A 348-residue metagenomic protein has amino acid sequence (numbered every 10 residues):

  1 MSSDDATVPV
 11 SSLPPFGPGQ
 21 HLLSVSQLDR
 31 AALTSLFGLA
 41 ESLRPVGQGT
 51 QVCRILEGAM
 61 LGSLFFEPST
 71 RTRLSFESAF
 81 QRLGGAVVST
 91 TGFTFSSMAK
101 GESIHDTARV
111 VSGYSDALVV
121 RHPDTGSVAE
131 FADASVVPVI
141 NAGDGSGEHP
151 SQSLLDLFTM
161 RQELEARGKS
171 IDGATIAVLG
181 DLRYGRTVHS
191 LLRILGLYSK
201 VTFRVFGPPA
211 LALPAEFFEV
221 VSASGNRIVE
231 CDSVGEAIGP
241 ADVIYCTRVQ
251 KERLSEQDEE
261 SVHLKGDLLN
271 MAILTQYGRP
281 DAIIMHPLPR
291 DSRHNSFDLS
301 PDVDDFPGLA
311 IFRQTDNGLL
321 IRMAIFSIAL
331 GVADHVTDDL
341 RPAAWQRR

Functional and structural regions predicted by a protein language model:
S2-L74, S78: Positively charged, low-complexity intrinsically disordered leader regions
Q48-T50, R54-R161, P280: Phosphate/diphosphate ligand-binding glycine-rich loop within oxidoreductases
F66-S78, Q162-T247: Glycine-rich phosphate/diphosphate-binding loop of Rossmann-like nucleotide-binding domains
S127-G145, E256-Y277, D305-G308: A short, gly/pro- and small-residue-rich
S170-I171, G196-S199, M271-D281, D304-F306: Short, conserved loop/helix-junction motifs that constitute active-site signature segments in enzyme catalytic cores
V221-P301: Rossmann-like adenosine-cofactor binding region
D281-R348: Adenosine-phosphate binding glycine-rich loop
